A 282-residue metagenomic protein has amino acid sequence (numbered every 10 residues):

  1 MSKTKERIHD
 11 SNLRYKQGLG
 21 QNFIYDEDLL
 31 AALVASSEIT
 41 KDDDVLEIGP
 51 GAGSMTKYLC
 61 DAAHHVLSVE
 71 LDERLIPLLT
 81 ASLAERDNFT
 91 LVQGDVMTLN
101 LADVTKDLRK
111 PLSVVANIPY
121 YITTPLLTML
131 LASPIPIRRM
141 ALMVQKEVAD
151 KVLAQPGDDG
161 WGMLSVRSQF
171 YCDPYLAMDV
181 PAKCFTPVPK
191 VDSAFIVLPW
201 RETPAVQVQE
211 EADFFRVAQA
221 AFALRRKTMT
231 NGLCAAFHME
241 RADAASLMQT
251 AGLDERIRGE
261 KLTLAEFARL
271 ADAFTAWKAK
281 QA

Functional and structural regions predicted by a protein language model:
M1-A220, Q249, E260, R269 (+1 more regions): Catalytic cores of RNA-modifying enzymes
A220-A282: C-terminal lobe and adjacent flexible extensions of AdoMet/dcAdoMet transferase-like proteins
